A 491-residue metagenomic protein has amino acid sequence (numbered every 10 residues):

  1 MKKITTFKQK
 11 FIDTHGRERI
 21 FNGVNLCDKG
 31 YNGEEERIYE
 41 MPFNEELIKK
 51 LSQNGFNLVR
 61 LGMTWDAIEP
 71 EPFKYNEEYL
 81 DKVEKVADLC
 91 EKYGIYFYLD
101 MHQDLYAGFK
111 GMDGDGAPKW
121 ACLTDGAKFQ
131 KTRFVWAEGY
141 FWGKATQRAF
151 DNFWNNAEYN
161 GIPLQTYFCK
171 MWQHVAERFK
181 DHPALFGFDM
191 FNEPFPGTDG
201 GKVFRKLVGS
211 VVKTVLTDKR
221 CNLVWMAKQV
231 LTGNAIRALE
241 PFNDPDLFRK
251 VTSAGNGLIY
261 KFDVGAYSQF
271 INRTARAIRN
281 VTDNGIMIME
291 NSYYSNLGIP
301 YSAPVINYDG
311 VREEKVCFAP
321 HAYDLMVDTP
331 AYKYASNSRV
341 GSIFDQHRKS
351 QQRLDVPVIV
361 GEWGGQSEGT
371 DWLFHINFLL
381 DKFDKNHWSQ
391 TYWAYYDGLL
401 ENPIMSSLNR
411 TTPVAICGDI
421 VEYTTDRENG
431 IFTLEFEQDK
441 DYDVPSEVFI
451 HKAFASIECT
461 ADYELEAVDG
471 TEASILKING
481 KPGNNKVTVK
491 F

Functional and structural regions predicted by a protein language model:
T6-N22, L26-G285, N291-S295: Active-site mouth of glycoside hydrolases
T6-Q9, P42-I48, Y293-D309, V340-R348 (+1 more regions): Alpha-helical scaffolding within the catalytic cores of extracellular/periplasmic polymer-degrading hydrolases
I48-Q53, F179-K180, P304-E314, R348-D355 (+1 more regions): Acidic (Asp/Glu)-rich catalytic clusters
M226-A254, V305-S336: Aromatic- and acid-rich polysaccharide-binding/catalytic face of secreted or lumenal carbohydrate-active enzymes
K315-Y323, T329, V340-S407: Substrate-binding cleft of secreted/luminal carbohydrate-active enzymes
W372-C459: Extended, alpha-helix-rich binding/interface surfaces that flank or overlap catalytic cores and mediate recognition
D462-A473: Solvent-exposed beta-strand/loop surfaces of large extracellular or lumenal domains
L476-F491: Surface-exposed interaction regions enriched in Ser/Thr/Asp/Glu that occur as long low-complexity tracts or repetitive
